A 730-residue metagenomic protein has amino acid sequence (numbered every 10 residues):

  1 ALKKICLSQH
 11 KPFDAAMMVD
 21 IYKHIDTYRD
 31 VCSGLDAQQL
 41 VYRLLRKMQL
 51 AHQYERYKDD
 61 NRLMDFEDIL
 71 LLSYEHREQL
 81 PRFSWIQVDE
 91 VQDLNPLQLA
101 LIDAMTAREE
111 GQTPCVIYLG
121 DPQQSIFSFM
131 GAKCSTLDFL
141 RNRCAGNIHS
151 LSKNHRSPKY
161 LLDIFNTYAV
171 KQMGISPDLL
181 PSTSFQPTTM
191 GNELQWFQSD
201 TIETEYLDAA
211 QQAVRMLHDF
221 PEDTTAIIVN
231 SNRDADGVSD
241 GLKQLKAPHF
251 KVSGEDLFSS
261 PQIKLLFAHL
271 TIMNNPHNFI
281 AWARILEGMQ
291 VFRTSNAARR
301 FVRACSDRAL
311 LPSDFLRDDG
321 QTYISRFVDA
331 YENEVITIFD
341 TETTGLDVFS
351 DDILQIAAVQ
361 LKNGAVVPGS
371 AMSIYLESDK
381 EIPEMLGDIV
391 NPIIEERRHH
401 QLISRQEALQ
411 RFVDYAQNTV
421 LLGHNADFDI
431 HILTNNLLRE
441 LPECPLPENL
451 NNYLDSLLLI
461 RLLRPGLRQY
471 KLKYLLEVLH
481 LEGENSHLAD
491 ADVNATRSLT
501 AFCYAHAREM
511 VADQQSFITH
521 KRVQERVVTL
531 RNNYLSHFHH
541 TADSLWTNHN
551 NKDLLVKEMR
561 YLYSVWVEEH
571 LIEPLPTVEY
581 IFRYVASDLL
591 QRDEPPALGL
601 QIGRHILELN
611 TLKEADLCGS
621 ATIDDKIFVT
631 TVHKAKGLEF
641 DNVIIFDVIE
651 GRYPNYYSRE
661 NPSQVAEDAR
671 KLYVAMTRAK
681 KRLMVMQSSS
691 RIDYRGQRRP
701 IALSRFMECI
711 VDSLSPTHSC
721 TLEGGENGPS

Functional and structural regions predicted by a protein language model:
A1-R56: Coupling/switch/interface segments within P-loop NTPase motor domains and analogous charged loops in nucleic-acid
D36-D138, K153, I336, G637: Conserved helicase NTPase motor core
P96-N192, W196, S370: Conserved RecA-like helicase ATPase core segment that couples NTP binding/hydrolysis to strand translocation
A145-N147, N154-A247, E396-H400, T419 (+1 more regions): Helicase P-loop NTPase motor core
N275-T337, G345, Q360-K362, R526-T630 (+1 more regions): Accessory C-terminal helicase-associated subdomains
E334, G345-P447, G466-Q469, K473-L481 (+1 more regions): Conserved non-catalytic scaffold segment of RNase H-like nuclease domains
Q355, N435, F628-Y657, L683-M684: A short beta-strand element within the Helicase C-terminal
F502-C503, A621-I623, I649-S730: C-terminal accessory regions
